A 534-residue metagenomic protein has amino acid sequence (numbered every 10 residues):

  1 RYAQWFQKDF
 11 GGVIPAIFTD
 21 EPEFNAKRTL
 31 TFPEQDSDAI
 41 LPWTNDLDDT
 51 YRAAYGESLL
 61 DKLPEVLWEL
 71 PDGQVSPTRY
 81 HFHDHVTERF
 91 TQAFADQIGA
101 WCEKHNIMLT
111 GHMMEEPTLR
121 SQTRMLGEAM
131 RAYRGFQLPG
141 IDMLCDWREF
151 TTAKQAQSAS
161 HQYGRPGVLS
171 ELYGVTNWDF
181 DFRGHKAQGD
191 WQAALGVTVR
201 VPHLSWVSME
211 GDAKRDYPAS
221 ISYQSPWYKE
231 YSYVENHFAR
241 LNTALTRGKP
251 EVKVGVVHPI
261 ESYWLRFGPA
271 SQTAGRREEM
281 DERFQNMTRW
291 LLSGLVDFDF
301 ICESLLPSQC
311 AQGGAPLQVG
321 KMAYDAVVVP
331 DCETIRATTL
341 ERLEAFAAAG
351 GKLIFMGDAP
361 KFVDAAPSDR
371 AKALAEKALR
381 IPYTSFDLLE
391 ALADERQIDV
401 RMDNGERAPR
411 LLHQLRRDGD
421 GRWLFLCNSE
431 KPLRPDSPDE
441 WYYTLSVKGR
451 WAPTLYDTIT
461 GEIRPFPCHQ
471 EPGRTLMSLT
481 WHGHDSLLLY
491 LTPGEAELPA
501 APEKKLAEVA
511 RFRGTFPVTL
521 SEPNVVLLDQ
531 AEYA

Functional and structural regions predicted by a protein language model:
R1: Beta-strand-rich ligand- or partner-binding modules with a strong bias toward extracellular/periplasmic carbohydrate
Q4-A16, E21-A534: Carbohydrate-binding surfaces of carbohydrate-active enzymes
